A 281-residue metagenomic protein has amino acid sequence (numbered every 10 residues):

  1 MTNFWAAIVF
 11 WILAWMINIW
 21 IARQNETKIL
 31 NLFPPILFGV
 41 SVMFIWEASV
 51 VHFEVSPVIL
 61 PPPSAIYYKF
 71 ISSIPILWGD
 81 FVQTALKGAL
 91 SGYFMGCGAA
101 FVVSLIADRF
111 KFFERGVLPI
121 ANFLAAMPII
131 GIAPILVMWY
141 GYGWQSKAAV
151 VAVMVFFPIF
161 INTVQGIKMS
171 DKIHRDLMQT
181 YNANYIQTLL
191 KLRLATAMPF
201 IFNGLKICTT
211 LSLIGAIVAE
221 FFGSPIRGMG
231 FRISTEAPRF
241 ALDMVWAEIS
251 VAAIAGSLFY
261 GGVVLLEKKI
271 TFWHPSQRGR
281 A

Functional and structural regions predicted by a protein language model:
M1, V51-M95: Periplasmic/extracellular loop-to-transmembrane helix junction in inner-membrane transport proteins
M1-T27, F33: Transmembrane alpha-helices
W15-A22, K111, K168, W246-A281: C-terminal transmembrane helix and the adjacent membrane-cytosol boundary/short C-terminal tail of inner/organellar
W20, S91-A121: Transmembrane-helix boundary motif in ABC transporter permease subunits
G116-P119, N162-I201, G230-I233: Short cytoplasmic-facing helical segments at TM-TM junctions of multi-pass membrane proteins
N122-P158, Q165-G166: Generic hydrophobic transmembrane alpha-helix motif, especially the helices
M138, I167, I214-V251, Q277-A281: Glycine-rich helix-loop "coupling/hinge" segments at transmembrane-helix boundaries in multipass transporters
A149-V153, I186-A219: Transmembrane alpha-helices
